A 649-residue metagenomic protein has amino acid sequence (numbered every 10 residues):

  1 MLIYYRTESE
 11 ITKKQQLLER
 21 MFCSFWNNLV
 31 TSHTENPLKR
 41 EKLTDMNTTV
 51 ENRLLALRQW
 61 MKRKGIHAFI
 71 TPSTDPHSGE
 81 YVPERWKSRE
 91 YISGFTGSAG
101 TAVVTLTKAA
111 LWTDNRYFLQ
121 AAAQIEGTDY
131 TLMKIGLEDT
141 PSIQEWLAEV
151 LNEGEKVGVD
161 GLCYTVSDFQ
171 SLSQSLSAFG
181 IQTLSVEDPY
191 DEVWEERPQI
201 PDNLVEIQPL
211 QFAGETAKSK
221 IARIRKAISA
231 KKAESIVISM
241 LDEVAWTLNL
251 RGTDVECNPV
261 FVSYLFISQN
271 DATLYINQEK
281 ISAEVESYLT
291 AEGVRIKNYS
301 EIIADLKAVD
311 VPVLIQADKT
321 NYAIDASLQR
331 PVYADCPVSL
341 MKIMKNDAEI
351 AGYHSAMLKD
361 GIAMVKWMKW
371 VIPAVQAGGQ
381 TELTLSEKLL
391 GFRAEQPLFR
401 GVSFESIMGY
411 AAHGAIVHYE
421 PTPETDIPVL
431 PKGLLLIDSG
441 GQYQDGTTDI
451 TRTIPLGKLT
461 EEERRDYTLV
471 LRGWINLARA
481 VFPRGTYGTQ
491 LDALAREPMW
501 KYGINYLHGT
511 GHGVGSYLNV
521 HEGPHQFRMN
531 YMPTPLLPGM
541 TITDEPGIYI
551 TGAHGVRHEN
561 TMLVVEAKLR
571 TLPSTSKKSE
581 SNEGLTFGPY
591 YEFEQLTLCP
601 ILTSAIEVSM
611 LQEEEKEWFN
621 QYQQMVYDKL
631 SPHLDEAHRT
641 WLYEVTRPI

Functional and structural regions predicted by a protein language model:
Y4-Y5, Q15-Q16, H33: Low-complexity, intrinsically disordered or signal/transmembrane-proximal segments
T7, W26, S32, S576-N582: Intrinsically disordered, low-complexity terminal tails and inter-domain linkers enriched for S/T/G/P/D/E
S9, Q15-R20: Cationic, low-complexity basic patches in intrinsically disordered or flexible, solvent-exposed regions
K14-Q15, L38: Intrinsically disordered, low-complexity regions enriched in polar/acidic and amide residues
N27-D45: Short, Lys/Arg-enriched N-terminal segments with co-localized hydrophobic residues within the first ~10-30 amino acids
K39-I649: Active-site neighborhoods and metal-handling regions in enzymes and metal-associated proteins
